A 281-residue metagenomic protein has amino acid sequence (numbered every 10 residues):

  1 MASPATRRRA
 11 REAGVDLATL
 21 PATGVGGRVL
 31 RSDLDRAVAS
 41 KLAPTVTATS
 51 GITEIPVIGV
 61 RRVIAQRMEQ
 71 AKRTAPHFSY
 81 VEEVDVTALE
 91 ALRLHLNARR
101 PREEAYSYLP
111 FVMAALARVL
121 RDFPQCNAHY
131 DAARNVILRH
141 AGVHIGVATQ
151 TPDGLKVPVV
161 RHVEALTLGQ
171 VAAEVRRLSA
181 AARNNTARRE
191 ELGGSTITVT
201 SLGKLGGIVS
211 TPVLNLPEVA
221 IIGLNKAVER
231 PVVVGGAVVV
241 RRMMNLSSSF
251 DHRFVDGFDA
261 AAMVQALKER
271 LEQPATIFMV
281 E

Functional and structural regions predicted by a protein language model:
A2: AAA+ ATPase active-site-proximal loops
A5, R9-T19, T23-R36, S40-E281: C-terminal catalytic/motor cores of large multi-domain enzyme assemblies
